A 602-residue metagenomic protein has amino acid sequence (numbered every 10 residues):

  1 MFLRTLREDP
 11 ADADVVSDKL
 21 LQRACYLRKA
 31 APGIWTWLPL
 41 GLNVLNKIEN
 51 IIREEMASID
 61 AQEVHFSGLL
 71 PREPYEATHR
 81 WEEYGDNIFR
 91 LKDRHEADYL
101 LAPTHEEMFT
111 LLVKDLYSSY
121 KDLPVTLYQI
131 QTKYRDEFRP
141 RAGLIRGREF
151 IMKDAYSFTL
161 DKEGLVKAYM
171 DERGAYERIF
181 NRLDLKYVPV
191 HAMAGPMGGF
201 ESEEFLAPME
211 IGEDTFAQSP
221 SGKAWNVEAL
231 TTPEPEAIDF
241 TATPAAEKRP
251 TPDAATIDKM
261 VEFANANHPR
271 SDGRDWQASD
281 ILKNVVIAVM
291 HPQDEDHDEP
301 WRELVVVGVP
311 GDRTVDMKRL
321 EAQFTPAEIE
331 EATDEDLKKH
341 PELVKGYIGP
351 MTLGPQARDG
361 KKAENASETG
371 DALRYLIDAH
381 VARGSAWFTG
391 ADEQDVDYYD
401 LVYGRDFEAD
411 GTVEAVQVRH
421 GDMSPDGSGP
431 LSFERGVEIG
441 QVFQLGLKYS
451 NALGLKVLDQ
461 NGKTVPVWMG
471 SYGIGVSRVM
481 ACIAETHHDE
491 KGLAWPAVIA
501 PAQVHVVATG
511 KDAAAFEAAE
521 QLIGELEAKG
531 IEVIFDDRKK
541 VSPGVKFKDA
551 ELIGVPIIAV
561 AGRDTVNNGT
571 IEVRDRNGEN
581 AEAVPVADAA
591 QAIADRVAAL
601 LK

Functional and structural regions predicted by a protein language model:
M1-K602: NTP/phosphate- and nucleic-acid-binding module
